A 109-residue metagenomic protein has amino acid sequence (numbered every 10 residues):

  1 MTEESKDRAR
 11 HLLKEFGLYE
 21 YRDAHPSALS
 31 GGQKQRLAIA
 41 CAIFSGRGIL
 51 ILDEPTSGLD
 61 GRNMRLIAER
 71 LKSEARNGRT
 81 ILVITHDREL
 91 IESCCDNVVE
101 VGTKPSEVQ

Functional and structural regions predicted by a protein language model:
E4-Y21: Conserved ABC ATPase "signature" region
H25-L29: Conserved ABC ATPase signature
I39: Hydrophobic anchor residue at the start of the ABC signature
L50-D53: Catalytic Walker B motif of ABC-type/P-loop ATPase nucleotide-binding domains
T56-S57: Short loop immediately C-terminal to the Walker-B catalytic DE motif in ABC-type ATPase nucleotide-binding domains
D60: ABC-family nucleotide-binding domains
T85-H86: H-loop/switch region of ABC-family ATPase nucleotide-binding domains
